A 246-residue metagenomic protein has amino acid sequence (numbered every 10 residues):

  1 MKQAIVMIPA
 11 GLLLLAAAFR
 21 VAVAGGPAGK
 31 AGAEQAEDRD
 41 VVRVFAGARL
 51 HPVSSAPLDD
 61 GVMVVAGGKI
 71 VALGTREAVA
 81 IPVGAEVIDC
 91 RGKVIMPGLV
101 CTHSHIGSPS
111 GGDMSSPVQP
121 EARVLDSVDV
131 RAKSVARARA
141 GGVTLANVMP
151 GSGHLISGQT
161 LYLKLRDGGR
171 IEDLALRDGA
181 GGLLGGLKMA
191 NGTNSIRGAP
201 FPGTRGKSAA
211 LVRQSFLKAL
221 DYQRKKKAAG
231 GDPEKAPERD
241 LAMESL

Functional and structural regions predicted by a protein language model:
M1-A4: Positively charged n-region of N-terminal signal peptides that target proteins for export
I8-A22: Bacterial N-terminal signal peptides
F19-R39: Cleaved targeting-peptide boundary
G26-G32, L50, S54-M96: Histidine-rich, glycine-flanked metal-binding segment
R43-F45, A80-D126, A140: Replace "His-x-His-based motif
A56, T75-R76, L99, P109-M114 (+1 more regions): Short, solvent-exposed loop/turn and secondary-structure capping segments
D59, G112, S116, L125-A132 (+1 more regions): Soluble non-cytosolic domains of exported or imported proteins
R139-L246: Polyanionic/metal-chelating signatures
